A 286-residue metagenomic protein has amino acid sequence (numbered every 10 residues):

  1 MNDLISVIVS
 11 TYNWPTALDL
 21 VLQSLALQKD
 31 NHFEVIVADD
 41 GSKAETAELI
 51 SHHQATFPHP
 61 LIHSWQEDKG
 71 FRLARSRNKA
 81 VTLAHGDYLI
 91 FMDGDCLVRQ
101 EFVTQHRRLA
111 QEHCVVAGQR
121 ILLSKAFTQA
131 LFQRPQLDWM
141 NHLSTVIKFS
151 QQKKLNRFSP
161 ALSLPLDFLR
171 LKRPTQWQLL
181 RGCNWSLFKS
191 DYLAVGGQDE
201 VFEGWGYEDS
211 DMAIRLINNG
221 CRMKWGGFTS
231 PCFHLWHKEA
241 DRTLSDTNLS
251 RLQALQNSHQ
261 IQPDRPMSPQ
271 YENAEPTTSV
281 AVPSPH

Functional and structural regions predicted by a protein language model:
L4-S6, E34, D211: Cell-envelope/extracellular polymer assembly enzymes that use nucleotide-activated donors
Q23-H32: Short, acidic, metal-binding catalytic loop of nucleotide-sugar glycosyltransferases
S24, D39-I50, C96: A conserved acidic beta->alpha catalytic loop
H32-A44, I62-Q66: Short beta-strand/loop segment that forms part of the nucleotide-sugar
E67-A84, E101: Glycine-rich, basic loop-to-helix element that forms the pyrophosphate-binding segment of sugar-nucleotide handling
L89: Short aromatic/hydrophobic "clamp" motif used to bind/position activated sugar donors
E101-S150: Conserved donor NDP-sugar-binding/catalytic core segment of glycosyltransferases
L179-G196, F202-R222, G227-F228: A short, conserved alpha-helix in the catalytic core of glycosyltransferases
